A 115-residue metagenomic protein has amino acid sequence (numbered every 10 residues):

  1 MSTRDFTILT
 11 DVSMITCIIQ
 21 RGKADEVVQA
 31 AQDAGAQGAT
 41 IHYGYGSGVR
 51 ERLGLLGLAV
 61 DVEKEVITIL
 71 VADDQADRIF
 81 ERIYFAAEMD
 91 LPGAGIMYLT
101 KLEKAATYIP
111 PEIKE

Functional and structural regions predicted by a protein language model:
M1-E115: Positively charged, small/polar-rich N-terminal and surface patches that mediate targeting and assembly and bind
